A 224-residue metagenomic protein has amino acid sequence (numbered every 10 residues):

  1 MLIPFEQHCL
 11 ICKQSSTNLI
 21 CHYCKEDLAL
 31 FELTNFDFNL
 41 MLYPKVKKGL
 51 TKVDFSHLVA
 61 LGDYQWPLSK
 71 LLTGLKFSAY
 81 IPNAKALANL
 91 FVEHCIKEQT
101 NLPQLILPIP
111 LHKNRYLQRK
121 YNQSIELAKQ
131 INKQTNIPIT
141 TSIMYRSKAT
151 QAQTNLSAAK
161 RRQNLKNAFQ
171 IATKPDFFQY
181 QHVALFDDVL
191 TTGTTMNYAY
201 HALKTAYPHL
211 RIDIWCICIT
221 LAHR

Functional and structural regions predicted by a protein language model:
M1-R224: Glycine-rich phosphate/pyrophosphate-handling loop used in enzymes and phosphotransfer proteins
